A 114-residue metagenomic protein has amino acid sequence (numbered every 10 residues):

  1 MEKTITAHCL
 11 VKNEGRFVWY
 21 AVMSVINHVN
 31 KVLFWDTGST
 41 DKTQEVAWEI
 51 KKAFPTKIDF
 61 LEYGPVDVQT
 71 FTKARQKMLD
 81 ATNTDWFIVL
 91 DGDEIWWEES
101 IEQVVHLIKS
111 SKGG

Functional and structural regions predicted by a protein language model:
E2-T6: Extreme N-terminal starter segment of soluble prokaryotic enzymes
C9-F34: Short, well-formed alpha-helical segments that are part of the catalytic scaffolds of diverse glycosyltransferases
W35-E49, P65: A conserved acidic beta->alpha catalytic loop
E49-P55: Short, conserved SAM-binding/catalytic segment of Class I S-adenosyl-L-methionine-dependent methyltransferases
P65-A81: Glycine-rich, basic loop-to-helix element that forms the pyrophosphate-binding segment of sugar-nucleotide handling
F87: Short aromatic/hydrophobic "clamp" motif used to bind/position activated sugar donors
D91-I95: The conserved acidic donor/metal-binding loop of glycosyltransferases
E99-G114: Conserved donor NDP-sugar-binding/catalytic core segment of glycosyltransferases
